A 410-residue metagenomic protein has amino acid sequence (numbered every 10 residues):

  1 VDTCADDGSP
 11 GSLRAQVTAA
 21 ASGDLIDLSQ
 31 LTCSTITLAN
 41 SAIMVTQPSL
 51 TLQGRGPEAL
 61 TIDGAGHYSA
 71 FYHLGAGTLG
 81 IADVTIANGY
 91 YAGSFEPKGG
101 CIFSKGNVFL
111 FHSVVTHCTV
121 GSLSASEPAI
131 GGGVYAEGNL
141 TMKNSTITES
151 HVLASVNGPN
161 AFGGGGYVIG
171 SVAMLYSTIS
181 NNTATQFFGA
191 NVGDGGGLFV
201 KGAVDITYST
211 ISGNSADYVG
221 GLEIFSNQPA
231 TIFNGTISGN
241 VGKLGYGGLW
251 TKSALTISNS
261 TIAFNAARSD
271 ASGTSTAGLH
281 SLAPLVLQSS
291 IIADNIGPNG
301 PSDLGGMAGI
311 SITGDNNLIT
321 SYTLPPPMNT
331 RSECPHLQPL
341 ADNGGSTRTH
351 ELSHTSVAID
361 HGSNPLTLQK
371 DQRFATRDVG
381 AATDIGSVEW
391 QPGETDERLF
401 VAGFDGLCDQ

Functional and structural regions predicted by a protein language model:
V1-G106, S269-T274, S281-D396: N-terminal, post-signal-peptide segments of secreted/periplasmic proteins
L31-T32, A87-N88, H117-T119, H151 (+1 more regions): Generic short beta-strand segments
Y91-G99, T119-Y135, V152-G163, T183 (+1 more regions): Glycine-centric low-complexity/flexibility signal
S104-V115, S126, A136-E149, V168-D194 (+1 more regions): Predominantly extracellular beta-rich ligand-binding scaffolds that present long acidic/polar faces for carbohydrate
G195, G221, D396-G406: Ser/Thr-rich, Pro/Gly/Ala-heavy low-complexity intrinsically disordered linkers and tails of secreted extracellular
C408-Q410: Short, solvent-exposed mixed-charge patches
